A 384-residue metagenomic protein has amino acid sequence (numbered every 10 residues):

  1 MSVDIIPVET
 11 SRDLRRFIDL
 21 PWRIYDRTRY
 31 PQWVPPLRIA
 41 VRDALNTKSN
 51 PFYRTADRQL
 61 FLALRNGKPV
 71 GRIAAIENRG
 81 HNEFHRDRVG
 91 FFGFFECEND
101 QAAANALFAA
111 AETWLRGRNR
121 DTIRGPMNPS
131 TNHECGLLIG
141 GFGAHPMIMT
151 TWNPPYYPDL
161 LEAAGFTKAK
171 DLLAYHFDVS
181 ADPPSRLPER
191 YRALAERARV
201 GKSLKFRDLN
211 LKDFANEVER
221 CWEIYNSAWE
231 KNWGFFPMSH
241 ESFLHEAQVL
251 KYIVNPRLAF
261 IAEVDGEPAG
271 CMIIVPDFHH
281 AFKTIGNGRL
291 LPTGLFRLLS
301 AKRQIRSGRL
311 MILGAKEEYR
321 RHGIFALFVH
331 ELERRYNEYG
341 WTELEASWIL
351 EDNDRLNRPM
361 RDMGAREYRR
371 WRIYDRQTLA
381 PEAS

Functional and structural regions predicted by a protein language model:
M1-V34, I39, E382: Generic start-of-chain signal for non-secretory N-termini
V3, T151-G234: Acyltransferase donor/substrate-recognition loop-hinge adjacent to the catalytic core
L14, R79-N82, T131-H133, D182-P184 (+6 more regions): Flexible loop/turn segments at secondary-structure boundaries
P21-R65, I73-E83, D208-L209, D213-G314: A conserved beta-strand-loop-helix scaffold within acyl/acetyltransferase catalytic domains
I76-G80, K283-T284, Q304, L313 (+2 more regions): Alpha-helical subdomain
E83-G165, I285-M363: Acyl-donor binding region in acyl/amide transferases
